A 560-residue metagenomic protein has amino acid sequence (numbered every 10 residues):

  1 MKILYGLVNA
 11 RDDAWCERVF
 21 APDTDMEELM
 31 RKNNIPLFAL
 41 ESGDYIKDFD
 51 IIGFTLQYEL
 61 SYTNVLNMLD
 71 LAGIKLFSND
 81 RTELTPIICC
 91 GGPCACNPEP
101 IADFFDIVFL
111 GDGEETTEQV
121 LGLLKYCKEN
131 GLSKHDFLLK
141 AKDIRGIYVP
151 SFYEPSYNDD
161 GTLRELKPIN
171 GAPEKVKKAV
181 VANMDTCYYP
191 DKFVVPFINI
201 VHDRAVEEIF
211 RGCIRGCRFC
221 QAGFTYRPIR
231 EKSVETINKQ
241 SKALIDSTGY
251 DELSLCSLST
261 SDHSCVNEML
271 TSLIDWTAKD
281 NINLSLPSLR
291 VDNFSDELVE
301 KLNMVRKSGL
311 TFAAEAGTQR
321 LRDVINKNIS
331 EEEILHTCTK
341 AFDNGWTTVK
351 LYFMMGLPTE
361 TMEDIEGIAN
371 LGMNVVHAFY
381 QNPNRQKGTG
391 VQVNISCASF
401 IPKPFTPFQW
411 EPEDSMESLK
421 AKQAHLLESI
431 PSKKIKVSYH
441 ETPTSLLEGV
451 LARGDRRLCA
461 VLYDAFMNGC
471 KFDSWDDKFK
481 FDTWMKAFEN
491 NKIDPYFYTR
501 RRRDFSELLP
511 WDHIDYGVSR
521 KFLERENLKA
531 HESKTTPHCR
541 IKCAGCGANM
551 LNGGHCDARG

Functional and structural regions predicted by a protein language model:
V8, V194-Q221, I245, L286 (+1 more regions): N-terminal pre-triad scaffold of radical SAM enzymes
D13-D25: A short beta-strand-loop structural module common to alpha/beta enzyme folds
P22-K167, P407-D455, Y463-D476: Glycine-rich beta-alpha loop elements in corrinoid/cobalamin-binding modules across cobalamin-dependent enzymes
I51, L60, A243-N394, A398 (+1 more regions): Conserved SAM/AdoMet-binding glycine-rich loop
P150, S156-V206, I282, G517-K529 (+1 more regions): N-terminal [4Fe-4S]-dependent radical SAM core
E208-F224, P537-N552: Local cysteine-cluster metal-coordination motifs and their immediate loop/turn environment, predominantly Fe-S cluster
C220-T236, A548-G560: Iron-sulfur (Fe-S) cluster-binding segments and ferredoxin-like electron-carrier domains, especially [2Fe-2S]
P431-G560: Radical SAM enzyme core and accessory elements
